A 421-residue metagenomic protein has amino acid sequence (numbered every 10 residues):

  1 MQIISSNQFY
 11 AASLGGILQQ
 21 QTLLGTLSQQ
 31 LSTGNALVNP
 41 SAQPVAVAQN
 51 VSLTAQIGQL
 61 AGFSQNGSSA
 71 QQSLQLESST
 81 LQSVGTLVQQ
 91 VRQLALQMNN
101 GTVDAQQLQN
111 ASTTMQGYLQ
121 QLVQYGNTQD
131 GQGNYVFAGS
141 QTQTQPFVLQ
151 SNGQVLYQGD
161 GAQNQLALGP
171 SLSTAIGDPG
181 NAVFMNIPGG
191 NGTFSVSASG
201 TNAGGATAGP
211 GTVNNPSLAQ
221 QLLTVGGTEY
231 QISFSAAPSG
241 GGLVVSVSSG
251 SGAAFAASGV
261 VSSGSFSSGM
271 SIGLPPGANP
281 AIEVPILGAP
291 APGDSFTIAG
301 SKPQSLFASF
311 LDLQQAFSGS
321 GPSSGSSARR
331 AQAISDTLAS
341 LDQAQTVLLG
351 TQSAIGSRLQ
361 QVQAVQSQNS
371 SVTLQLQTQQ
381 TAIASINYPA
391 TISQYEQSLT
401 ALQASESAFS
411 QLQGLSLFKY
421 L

Functional and structural regions predicted by a protein language model:
M1-N152, T174, S301, A308-L421: Amphipathic alpha-helical polymerization modules
Q145-S326: Cysteine-poor, low-complexity segments in flexible/peripheral regions
